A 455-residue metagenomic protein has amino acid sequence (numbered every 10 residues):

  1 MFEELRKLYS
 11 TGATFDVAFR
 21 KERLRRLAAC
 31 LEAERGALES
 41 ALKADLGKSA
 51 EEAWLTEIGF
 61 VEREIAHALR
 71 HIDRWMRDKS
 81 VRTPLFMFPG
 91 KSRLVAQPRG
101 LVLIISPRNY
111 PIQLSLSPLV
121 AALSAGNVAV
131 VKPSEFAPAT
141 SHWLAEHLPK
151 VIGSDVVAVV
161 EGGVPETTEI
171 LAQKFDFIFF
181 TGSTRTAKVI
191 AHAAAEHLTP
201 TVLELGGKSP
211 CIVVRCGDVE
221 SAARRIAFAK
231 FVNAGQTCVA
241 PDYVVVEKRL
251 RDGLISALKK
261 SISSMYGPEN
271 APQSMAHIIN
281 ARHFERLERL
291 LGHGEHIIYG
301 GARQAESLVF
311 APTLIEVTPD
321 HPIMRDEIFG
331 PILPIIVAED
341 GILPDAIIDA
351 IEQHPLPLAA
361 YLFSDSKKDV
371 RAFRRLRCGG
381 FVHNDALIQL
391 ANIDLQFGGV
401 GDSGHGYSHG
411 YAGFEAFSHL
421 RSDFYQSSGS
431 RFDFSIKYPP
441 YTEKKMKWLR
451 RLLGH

Functional and structural regions predicted by a protein language model:
M1-R93: N-terminal Rossmann-like NAD(P)+-binding subdomain of aldehyde/semialdehyde dehydrogenases
Y9, A13, A28-L31, R35 (+14 more regions): Structural signal for hydrophobic packing residues in well-ordered secondary-structure cores of soluble enzyme domains
D16, V309-H455: Conserved C-terminal structural/oligomerization subdomain of aldehyde/semialdehyde dehydrogenase
R20, I65, G126, V157 (+7 more regions): Residue-level signal for inorganic ion chemistry
M76, E161, G182, Y299-G301: Short loop/edge segments at beta-strand edges and connector loops that shape dinucleotide/nucleotide cofactor-binding
P84-S221: Rossmann-like NAD(P) dinucleotide-binding subdomain of oxidoreductase/dehydrogenase enzymes
I152, R185-P319, D340-D345, H383 (+1 more regions): ALDH superfamily catalytic-core signature
